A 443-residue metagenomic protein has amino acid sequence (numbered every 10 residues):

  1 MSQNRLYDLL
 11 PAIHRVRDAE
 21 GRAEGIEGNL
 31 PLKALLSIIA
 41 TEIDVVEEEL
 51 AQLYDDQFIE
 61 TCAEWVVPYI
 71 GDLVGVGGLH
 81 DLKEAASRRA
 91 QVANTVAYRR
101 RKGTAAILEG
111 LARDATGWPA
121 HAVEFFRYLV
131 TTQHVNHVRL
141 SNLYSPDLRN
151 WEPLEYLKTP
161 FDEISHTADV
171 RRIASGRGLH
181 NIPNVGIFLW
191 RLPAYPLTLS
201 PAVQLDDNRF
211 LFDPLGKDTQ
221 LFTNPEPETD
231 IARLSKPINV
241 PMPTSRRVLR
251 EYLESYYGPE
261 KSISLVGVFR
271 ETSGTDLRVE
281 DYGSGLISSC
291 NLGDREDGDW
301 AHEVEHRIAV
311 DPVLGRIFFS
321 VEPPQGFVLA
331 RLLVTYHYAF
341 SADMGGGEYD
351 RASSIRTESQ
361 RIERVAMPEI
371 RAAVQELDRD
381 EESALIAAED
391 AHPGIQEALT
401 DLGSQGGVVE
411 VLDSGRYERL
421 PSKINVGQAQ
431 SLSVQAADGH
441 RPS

Functional and structural regions predicted by a protein language model:
M1-S359: Compositionally biased, low-complexity/repeat regions
A51-Q52, K83-A86, A384-A388, V409-D413: Short glycine-rich, low-complexity/disordered patches
V92, A388-S443: N-terminal extracellular ligand-recognition/capping segment immediately after the signal peptide
S141-L143, D147, R356-P368, R419-S433 (+1 more regions): Long amphipathic alpha-helical scaffold regions
Y349-D401: Right-handed parallel beta-helix/beta-solenoid
